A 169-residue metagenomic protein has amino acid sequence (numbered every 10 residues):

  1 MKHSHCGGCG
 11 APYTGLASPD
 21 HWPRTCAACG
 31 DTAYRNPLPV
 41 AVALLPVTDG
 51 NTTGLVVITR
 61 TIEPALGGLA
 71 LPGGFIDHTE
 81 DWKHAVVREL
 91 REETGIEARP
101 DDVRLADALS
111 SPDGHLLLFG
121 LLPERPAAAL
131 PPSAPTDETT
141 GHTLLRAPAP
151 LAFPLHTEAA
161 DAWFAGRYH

Functional and structural regions predicted by a protein language model:
M1-A43: Acidic, metal-coordinating catalytic segment for phosphate/diphosphate chemistry, firing primarily on the Nudix
L16-A17, E97-D107: A short coil-to-beta-strand element that immediately follows conserved catalytic motifs
H21, N36-V40, T52, P64-L66 (+2 more regions): Short connector loops at helix/strand junctions that flank enzyme active sites, especially segments positioning acidic
N36, D107-S133, G141-P148, F164: Active-site-adjacent beta-strand/loop module that shapes the phosphate/pyrophosphate-binding cleft
V42, L55-T59, F119: Beta-strand scaffold of nucleotide-dependent catalytic cores
L45-P46, V57, L122, L144: Conserved hydrophobic "DFG−1" position in protein kinase catalytic cores
V47, N51-E92: Conserved Nudix-box catalytic region and its N-terminal flanking loop in Nudix hydrolases and closely related
P72-H78, L118, A128-L130, T157 (+2 more regions): A short Gly-Trp-Pro
